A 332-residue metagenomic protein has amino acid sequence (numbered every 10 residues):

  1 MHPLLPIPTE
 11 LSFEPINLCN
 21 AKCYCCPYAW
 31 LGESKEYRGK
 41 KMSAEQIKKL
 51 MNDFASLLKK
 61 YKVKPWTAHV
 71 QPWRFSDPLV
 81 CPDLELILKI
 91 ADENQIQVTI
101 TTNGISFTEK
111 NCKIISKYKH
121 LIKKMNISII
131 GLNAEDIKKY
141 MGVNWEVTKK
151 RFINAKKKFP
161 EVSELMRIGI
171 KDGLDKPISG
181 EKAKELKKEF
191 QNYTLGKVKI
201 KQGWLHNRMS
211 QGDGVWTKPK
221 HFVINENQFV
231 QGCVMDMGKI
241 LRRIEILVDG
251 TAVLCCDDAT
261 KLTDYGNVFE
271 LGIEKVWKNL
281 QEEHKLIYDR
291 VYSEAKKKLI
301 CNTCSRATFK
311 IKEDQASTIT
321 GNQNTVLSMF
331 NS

Functional and structural regions predicted by a protein language model:
M1-M125, D136-E146, K150, A155-K157 (+1 more regions): Conserved alpha-helical substructure of the radical SAM core
P15-I16, P27-Y28, I127-L132, I170-K171 (+1 more regions): Short loop/turn segments at strand-loop or loop-helix junctions that form parts of catalytic or ligand-binding pockets
C19, C23-C26, C233, C255-C256 (+1 more regions): Short cysteine clusters
A21, V98, L132-E135, V253 (+2 more regions): Glycine-centered loop/turn positions within well-structured domains that cap or flank conserved ligand/cofactor-binding
C81-Q228: Conserved AdoMet/S-adenosylmethionine-binding subsite of the radical SAM
A155-M166, K188-Q228, T251-A252, D257-I311: C-terminal accessory region of radical SAM enzymes
D236-L241: Short, small/polar residue-rich loop motifs at catalytic or cofactor-binding pockets
I246-D249: Short, acidic, Ser/Thr-enriched surface-loop or helix-capping motifs
